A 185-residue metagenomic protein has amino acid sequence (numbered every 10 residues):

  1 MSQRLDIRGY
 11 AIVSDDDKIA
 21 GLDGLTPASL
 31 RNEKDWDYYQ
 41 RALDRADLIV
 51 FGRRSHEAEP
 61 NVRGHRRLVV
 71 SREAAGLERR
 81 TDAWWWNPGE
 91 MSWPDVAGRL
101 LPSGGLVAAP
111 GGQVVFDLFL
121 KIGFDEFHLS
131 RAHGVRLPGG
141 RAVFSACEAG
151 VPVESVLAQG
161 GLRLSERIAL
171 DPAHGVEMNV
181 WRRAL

Functional and structural regions predicted by a protein language model:
M1-L185: Enzymes that bind and transform nitrogen-containing heteroaromatic metabolites
